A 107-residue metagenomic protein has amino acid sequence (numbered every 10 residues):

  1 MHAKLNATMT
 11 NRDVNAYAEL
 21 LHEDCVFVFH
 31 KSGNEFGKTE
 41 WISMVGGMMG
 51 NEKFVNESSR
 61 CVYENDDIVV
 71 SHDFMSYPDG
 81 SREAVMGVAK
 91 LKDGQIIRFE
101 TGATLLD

Functional and structural regions predicted by a protein language model:
M1, A7, T39, Q95-I97: Terminal "cap-and-tail" regions of soluble proteins that handle hydrophobic small molecules
A3-A7, L21-G33: Short, solvent-exposed secondary-structure junction/capping segments
T10-N11, H22, G50: Residues at helix-coil transition
R12-A16: Short helix-adjacent coil turns
E19-L21, K90: Conserved catalytic core of Hanks-type protein kinase domains
V28, S32, I42-D107: A beta-strand edge to alpha-helix "cap/lid" segment located at domain peripheries
